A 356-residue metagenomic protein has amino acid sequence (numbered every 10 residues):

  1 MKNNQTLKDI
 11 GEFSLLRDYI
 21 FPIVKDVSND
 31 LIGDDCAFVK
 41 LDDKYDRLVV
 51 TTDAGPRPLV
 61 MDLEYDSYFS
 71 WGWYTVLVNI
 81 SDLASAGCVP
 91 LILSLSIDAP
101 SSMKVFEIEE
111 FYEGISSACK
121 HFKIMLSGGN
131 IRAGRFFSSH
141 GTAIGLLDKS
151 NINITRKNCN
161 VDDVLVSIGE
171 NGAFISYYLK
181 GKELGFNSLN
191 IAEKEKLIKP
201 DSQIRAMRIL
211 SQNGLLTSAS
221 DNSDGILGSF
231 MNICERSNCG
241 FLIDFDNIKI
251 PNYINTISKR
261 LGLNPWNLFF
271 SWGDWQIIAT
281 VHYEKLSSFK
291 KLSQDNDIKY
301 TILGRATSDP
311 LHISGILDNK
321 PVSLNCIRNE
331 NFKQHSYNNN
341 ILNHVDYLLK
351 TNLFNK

Functional and structural regions predicted by a protein language model:
M1-S67, A86, L95, E113-A118 (+1 more regions): Extreme N-terminal cap/leader segments of soluble proteins
N3, L7, K249, S293-K356: Acidic, Ser/Thr/Pro-rich beta/coil linker or hinge segments at domain junctions
S28-G33, F38, R132, S220-S223 (+3 more regions): Beta-strand->loop->alpha-helix junctions that form or flank phosphate-binding loops in nucleotide-handling enzymes
N29-L31, V49-T52, M125-G129, A143 (+3 more regions): General beta-strand structural signal in soluble alpha/beta enzymes
G55, L91-L184, I302-R305: Glycine-rich anion-binding loops of enzyme active sites
Y68-I92, F111-H121, R205, I209 (+1 more regions): Small-aliphatic-rich amphipathic alpha-helix that forms the alpha element of a beta-alpha
P100-S102, E195-G273, L317: Active-site-proximal betaalpha loop/short-helix elements that scaffold phosphoryl/nucleotidyl transfer chemistry
T280-L286: Helix N-cap motif at beta-to-alpha junctions
